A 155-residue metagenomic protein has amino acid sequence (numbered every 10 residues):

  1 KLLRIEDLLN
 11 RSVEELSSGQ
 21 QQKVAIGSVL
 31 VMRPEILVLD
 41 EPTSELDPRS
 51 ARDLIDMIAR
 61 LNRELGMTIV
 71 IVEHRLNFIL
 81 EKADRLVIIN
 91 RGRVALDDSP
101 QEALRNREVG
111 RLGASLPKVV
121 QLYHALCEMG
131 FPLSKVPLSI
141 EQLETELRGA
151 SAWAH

Functional and structural regions predicted by a protein language model:
K1-D7: Conserved ABC ATPase "signature" region
S12-L16: Conserved ABC ATPase signature
R33: Conserved catalytic motifs of ABC-family nucleotide-binding domains
L37-D40: Catalytic Walker B motif of ABC-type/P-loop ATPase nucleotide-binding domains
E73-H74: H-loop/switch region of ABC-family ATPase nucleotide-binding domains
V109-H155: ABC ATPase nucleotide-binding domains
